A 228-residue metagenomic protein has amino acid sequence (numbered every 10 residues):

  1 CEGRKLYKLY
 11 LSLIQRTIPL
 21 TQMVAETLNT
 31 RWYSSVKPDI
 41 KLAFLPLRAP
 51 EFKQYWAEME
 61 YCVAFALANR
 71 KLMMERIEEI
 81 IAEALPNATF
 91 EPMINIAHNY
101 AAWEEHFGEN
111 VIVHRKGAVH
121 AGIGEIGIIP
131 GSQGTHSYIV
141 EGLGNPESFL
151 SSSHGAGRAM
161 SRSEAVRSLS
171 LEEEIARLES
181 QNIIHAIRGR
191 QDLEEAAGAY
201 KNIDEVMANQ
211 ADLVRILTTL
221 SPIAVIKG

Functional and structural regions predicted by a protein language model:
C1-G228: Domain-length cofactor-binding catalytic modules of enzymes
